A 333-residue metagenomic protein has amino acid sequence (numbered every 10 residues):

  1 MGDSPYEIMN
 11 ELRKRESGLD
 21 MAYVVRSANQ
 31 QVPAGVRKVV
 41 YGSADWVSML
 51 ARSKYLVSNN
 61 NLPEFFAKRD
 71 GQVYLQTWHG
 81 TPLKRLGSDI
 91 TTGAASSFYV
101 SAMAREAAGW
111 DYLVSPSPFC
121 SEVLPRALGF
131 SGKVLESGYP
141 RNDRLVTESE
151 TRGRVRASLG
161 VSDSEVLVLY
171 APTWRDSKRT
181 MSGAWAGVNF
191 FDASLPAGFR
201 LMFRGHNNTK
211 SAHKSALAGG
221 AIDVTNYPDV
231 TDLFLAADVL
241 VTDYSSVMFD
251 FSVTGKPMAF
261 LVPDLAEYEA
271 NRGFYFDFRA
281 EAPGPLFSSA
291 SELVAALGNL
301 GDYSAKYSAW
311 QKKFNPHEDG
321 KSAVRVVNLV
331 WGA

Functional and structural regions predicted by a protein language model:
M1-E16, A127, S137-A216, F287 (+1 more regions): Conserved catalytic-core segment of nucleotide-activated headgroup transferases in glycan assembly
M1-M49: N-terminal pre-catalytic "stem/leader" segment of glycosyltransferase-like enzymes
V39-K54, N207-F249: Donor nucleotide-activated moiety binding/catalytic core segment of transferases that use nucleotide-activated donors
L56-V57, D111-S117, M202, L240-V241: A short beta-strand/loop micro-motif in the catalytic core of glycosyltransferases that engages the nucleotide-sugar
L56-W78, P82-R85, Y227-R272: A donor-sugar binding/catalytic signature common to diverse glycosyltransferases and related nucleotide-sugar
T81-T180, N207, K306-A309: A nucleotide-sugar donor-handling region in carbohydrate enzymes
E136, A216, S246-F314: Catalytic binding pocket for nucleotide-activated donors in carbohydrate/polymer assembly enzymes
E318-A333: C-terminal alpha-helical cap of glycosyltransferases
